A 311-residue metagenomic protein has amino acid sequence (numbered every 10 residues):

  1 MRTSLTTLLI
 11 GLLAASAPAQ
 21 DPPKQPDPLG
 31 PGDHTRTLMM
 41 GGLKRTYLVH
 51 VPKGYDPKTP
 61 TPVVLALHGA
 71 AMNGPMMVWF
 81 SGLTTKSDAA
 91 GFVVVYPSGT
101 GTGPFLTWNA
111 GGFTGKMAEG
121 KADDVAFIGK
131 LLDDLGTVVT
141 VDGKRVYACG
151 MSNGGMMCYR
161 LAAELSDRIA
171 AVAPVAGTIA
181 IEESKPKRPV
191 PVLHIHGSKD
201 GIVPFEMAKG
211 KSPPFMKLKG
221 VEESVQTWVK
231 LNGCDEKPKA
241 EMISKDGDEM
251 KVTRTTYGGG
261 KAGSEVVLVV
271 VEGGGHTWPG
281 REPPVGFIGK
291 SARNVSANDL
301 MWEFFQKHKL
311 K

Functional and structural regions predicted by a protein language model:
S4-A15: Bacterial N-terminal signal peptides
A19-V63, P75-S81, K86, G120-V125 (+8 more regions): A domain-start/cap signature at the N-terminus of enzymes
T61, H68-N73, G274-G275: Active-site glycine-rich loops that stabilize anionic/oxyanionic intermediates across multiple enzyme folds
A66-G69, Y96, V270: Structural cue for short, hydrophobic secondary-structure segments
G91-Y96, P191: A fold-wide structural signal in alpha/beta-hydrolase
S98-D123: Cap/lid segment of the alpha/beta-hydrolase catalytic domain
K116-V139, R160: Alpha/beta-hydrolase active-site loop
H194-H196, D200: Short beta-strand/loop motif that positions the catalytic acidic residue of the alpha/beta-hydrolase fold
